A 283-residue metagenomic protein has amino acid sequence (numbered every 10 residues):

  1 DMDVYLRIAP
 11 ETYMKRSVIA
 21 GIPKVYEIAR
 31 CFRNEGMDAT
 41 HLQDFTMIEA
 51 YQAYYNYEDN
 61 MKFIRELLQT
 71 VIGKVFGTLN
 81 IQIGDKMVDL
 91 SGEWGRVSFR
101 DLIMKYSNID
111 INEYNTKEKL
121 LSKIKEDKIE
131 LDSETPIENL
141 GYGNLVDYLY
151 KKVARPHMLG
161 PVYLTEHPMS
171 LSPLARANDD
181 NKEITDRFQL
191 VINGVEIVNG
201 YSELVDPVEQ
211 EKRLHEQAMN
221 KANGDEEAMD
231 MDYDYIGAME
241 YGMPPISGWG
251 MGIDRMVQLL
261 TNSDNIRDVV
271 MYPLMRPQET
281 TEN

Functional and structural regions predicted by a protein language model:
D1-N283: Class II aminoacyl-tRNA synthetase catalytic cores and aaRS-like
